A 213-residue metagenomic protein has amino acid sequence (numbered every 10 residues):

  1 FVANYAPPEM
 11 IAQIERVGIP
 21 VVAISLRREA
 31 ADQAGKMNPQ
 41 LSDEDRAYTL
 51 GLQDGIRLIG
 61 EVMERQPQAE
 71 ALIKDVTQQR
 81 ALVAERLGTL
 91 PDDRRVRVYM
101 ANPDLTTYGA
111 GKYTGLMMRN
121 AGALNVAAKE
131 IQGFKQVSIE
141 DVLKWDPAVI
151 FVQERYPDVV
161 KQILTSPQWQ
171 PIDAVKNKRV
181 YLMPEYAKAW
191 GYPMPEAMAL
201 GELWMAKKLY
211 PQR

Functional and structural regions predicted by a protein language model:
F1-N4, I19, S138-R155: Proline-aspartate-enriched helix->loop->beta-strand connector
Y5-R16, Q153-T165: A ligand-binding cleft/hinge motif common to bilobed small-molecule-binding domains
E9, E85, D104, K135-D141 (+1 more regions): Alpha-helical scaffolding within the catalytic cores of extracellular/periplasmic polymer-degrading hydrolases
M10-N102, P184-R213: Extracytoplasmic substrate-binding proteins
R16-I19, A121-G122, V175-K176: Short, structured coil segments at secondary-structure junctions
L26-E29, E130-Q132, R155-P157: Short, acidic/turn-prone active-site loops that include or flank metal/cofactor- and phosphate-binding residues
K112-F134, S138: Alpha-helical, coiled-coil/dimerization segments enriched in small aliphatic residues
